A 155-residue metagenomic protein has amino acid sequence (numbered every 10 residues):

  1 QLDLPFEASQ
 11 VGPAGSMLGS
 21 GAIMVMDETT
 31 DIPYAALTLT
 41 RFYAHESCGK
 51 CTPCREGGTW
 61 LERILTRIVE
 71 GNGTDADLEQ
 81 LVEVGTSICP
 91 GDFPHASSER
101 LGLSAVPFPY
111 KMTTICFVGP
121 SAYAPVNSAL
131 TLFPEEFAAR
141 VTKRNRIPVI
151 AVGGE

Functional and structural regions predicted by a protein language model:
Q1-S97, G102-E155: Redox cofactor-anchoring modules in respiratory/redox and cofactor-processing assemblies
